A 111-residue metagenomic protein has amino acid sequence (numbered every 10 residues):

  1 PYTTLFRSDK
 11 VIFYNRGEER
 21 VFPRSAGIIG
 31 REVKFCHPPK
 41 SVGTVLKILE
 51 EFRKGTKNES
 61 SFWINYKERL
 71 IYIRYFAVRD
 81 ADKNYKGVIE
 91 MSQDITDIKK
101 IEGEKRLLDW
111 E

Functional and structural regions predicted by a protein language model:
P1-L5: Short, small-residue-biased leader/transition segments that mark boundaries at the very start of proteins
F6-E50, L108-D109: PAS-family sensory domains
E51-S61, I71: PAS/PAS-like sensory domains
F62-I71, K86: Per-ARNT-Sim (PAS) sensory domains and their PAS-associated C-terminal
R74-R79: A short, hydrophobic, proline-anchored segment that marks a local hinge/packing element in signaling and regulatory
I89-S92: Sensory-domain boundary capping and coupling elements
I95-E111: PAS-family sensory modules
